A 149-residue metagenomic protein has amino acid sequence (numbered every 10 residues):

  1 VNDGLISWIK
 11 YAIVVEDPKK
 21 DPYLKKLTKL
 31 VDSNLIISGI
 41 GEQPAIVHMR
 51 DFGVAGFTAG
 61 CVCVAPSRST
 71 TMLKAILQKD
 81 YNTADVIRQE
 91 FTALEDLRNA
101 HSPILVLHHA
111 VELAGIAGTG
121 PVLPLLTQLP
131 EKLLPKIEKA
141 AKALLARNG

Functional and structural regions predicted by a protein language model:
V1-N99: Catalytic alpha/beta core domains of metabolic enzymes, predominantly
V31, I76-D80, E95-R98, V111-G118 (+2 more regions): Structural signal for hydrophobic packing residues in well-ordered secondary-structure cores of soluble enzyme domains
R50-V54, T92-L125: Conserved short secondary-structure transition element at the edge of the structured enzyme core that lines
A117-G149: Flexible C-terminal active-site loop/helix
